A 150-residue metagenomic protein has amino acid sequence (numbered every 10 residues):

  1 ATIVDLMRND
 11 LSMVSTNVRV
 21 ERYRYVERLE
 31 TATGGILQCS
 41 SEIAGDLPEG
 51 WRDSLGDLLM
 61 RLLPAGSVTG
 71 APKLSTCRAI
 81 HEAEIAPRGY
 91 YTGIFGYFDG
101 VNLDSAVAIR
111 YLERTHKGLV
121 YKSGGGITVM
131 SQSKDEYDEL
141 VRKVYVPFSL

Functional and structural regions predicted by a protein language model:
A1-V14, V26-T33: Short acidic, Gly/Ser-rich segments with clustered Asp/Glu that frequently serve as metal-coordination loops in enzyme
M13-T16, Q132-K134: Short acidic, glycine/serine/threonine-rich loops at helix termini
M13-V14, R22, G70, R88: Extended hydrophobic-aromatic, low-complexity segments
N17-I36, I43: A beta-strand-loop signature enriched in Asp, Gly, Thr, and Trp that corresponds to the sialidase/neuraminidase Asp-box
A32-L150: Conserved hydrophobic core element of enzyme catalytic domains
